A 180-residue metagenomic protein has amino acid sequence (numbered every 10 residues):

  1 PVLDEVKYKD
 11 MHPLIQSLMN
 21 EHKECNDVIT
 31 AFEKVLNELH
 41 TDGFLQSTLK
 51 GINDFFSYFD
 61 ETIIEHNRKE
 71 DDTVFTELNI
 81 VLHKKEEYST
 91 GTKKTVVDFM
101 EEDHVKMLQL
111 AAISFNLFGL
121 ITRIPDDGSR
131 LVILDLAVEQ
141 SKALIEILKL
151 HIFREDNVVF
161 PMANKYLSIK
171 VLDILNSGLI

Functional and structural regions predicted by a protein language model:
P1-I180: Small-residue-biased structural context
